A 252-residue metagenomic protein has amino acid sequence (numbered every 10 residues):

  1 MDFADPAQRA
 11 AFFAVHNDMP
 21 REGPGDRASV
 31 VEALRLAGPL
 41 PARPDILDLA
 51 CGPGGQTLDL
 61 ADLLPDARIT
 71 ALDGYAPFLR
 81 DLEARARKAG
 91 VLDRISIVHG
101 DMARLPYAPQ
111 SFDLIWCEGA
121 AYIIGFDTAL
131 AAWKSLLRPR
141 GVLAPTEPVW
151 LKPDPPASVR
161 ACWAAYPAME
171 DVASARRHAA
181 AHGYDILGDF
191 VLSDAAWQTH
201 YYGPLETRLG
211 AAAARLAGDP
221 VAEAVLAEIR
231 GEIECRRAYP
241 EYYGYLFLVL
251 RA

Functional and structural regions predicted by a protein language model:
A10-R27: Class I SAM-dependent methyltransferase Rossmann-like catalytic core, especially the SAM/SAH-binding loop
G23-A42: Conserved alpha-helix/loop element of class I SAM-dependent methyltransferases that forms part of the SAM/SAH-binding
L47, G55-R104: Class I SAM-dependent methyltransferase SAM/SAH-binding core
A103-L114: A short acidic, Gly/Pro-enriched loop at the edge of an enzyme's catalytic core that lines a small-molecule cofactor
L114-D127: A short SAM/SAH-binding and catalytic strip from SAM-dependent methyltransferases
T128-V142: A short glycine-rich, Lys/Arg-flanked "PGG" loop and its adjoining helix->strand segment in the class I
P148-Y166: Short, glycine-/aromatic-enriched active-site segment of Class I SAM-dependent methyltransferases
F190-A252: Conserved Class I S-adenosyl-L-methionine
